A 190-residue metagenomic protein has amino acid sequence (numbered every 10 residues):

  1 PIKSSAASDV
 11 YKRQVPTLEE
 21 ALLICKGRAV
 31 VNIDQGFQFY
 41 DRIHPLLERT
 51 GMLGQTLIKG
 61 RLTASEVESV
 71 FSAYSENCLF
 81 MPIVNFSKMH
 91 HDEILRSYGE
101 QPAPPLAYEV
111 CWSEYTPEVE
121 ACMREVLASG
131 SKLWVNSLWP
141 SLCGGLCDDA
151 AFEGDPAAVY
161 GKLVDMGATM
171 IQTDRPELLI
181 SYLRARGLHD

Functional and structural regions predicted by a protein language model:
P1-A7, Y11: Single conserved hydrophobic/aromatic residue that forms the stacking wall/gate of nucleotide- or nucleobase-binding
R13-T17, F39, L62, E114-E118 (+2 more regions): Soluble or luminal CAZymes and related metallo-dependent hydrolases
Q14, L22, A29, P156 (+1 more regions): Long, low-complexity, charge-dense
E20-K26, H44-G51, E68-S75, L95-A103 (+2 more regions): Acidic (Asp/Glu)-rich catalytic clusters
C25-Y40, Q172, P176: Active-site groove signature of glycoside hydrolases
V30-Q38, M52-E118: Catalytic beta/alpha-barrel core
R42-I43, E66-S69, L178-Y182: Phosphate- and divalent-cation-binding pockets in alpha/beta enzyme and binding domains that engage nucleotide-derived
M89-D190: C-terminal active-site rim and adjoining tail of enzyme catalytic domains
